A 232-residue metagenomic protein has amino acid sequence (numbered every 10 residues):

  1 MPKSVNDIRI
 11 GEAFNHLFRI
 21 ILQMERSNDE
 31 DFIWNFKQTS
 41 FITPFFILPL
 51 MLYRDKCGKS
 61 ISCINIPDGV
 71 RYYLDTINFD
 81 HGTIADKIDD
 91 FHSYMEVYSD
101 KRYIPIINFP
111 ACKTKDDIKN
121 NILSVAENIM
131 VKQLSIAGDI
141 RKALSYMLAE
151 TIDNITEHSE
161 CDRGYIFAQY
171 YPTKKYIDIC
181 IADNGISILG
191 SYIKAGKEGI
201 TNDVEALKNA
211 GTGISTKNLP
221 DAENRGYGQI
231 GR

Functional and structural regions predicted by a protein language model:
M1-V5, D100-K113: Short amphipathic
D7-A85: Amphipathic alpha-helical interaction surfaces in cytosolic regulatory modules
M51-Y53, G138-P172, Q229-G231: Conserved ATP-binding N-box helix of the HATPase_c
D80-S99: A glycine-rich helix N-cap at a beta->alpha junction
P105-D139: Intrinsically disordered, low-complexity linker/loop segments enriched in Gly/Pro and charged/polar residues
E127, I152, T156-E160, A182 (+2 more regions): Signal for well-folded cores of large energy- and translation-related assemblies
R163-L189: Long, well-ordered mid-to-C-terminal structural blocks that present hydrophobic/aromatic surfaces
I179-N224: Glycine-rich/acidic phosphate-handling loop/turn and adjacent ATP-lid/helix of nucleotide-binding kinase/ATPase domains
